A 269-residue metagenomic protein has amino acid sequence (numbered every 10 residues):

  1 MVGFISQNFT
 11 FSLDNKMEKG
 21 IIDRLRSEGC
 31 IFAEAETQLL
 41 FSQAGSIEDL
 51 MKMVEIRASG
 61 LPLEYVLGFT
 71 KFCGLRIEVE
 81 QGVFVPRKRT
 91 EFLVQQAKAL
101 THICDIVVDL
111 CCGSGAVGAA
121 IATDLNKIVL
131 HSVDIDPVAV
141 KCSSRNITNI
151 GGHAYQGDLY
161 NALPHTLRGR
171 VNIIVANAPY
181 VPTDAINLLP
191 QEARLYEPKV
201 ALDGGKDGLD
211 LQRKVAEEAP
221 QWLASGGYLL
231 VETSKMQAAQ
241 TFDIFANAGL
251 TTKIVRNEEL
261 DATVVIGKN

Functional and structural regions predicted by a protein language model:
V2-E48: Non-catalytic accessory regions of SAM-dependent methyltransferases
E18, T37, L50, G60-L63 (+8 more regions): A general structural signal for well-ordered alpha-helical segments in protein cores
E34-L100: Conserved AdoMet
L40, G60, T90, V117 (+6 more regions): Residue-level signal for inorganic ion chemistry
F41, A120, D124, N146 (+3 more regions): Alpha-helical structural signal in soluble globular domains
F92-L188: Conserved SAM/SAH cofactor-binding pocket of Class I
Y180-D210: Mobile active-site "lid"/loop adjacent to the S-adenosyl-L-methionine
K206-G267: Conserved Class I SAM-dependent methyltransferase catalytic core
